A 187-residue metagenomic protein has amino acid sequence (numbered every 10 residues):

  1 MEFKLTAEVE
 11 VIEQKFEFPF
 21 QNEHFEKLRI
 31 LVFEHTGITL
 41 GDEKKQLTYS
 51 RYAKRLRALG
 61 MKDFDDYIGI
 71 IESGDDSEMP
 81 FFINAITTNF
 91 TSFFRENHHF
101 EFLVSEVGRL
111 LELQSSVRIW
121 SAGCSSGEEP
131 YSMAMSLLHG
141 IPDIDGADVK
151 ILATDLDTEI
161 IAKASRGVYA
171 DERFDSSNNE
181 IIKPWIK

Functional and structural regions predicted by a protein language model:
E2-W120: Conserved AdoMet
E101, Y131, A162: Alpha-helical elements of the RecA-like P-loop NTPase motor core of helicases
L103, C124, A164: Conserved RecA-like P-loop NTPase ATPase core
V107, L111, L137-I141, V168: Active-site catalytic pocket residues across diverse enzymes, especially alpha/beta-hydrolases
Q114-S132, K150-L152: Conserved class I S-adenosyl-L-methionine
S126-I144: Conserved SAM-binding loop of SAM-dependent methyltransferases across substrates and taxa, primarily the Class I
D143-K187: Extended basic-aromatic, gly/pro-enriched interface segments that bind polyanionic ligands
